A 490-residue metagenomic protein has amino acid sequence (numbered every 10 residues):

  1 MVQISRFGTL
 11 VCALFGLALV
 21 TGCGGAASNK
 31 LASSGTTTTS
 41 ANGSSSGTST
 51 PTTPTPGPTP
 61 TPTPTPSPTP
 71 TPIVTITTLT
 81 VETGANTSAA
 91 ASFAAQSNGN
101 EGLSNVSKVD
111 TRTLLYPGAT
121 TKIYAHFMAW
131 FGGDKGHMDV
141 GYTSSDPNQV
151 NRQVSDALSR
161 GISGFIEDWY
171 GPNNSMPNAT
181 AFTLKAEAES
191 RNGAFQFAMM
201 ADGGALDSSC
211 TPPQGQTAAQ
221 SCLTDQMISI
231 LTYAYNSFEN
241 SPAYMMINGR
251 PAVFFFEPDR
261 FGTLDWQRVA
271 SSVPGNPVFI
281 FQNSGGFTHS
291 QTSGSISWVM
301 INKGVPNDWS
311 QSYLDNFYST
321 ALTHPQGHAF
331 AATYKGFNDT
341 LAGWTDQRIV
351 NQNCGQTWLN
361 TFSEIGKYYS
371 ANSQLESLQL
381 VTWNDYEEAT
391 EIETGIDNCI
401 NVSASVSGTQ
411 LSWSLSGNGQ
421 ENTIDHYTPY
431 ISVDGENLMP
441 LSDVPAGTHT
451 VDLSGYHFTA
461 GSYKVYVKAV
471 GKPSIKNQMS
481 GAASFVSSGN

Functional and structural regions predicted by a protein language model:
M1-V11: Bacterial N-terminal signal peptides that target proteins for export
G16-T77: Bacterial Sec-dependent N-terminal signal peptides
V74-N490: Glycan-processing catalytic domains of CAZymes
